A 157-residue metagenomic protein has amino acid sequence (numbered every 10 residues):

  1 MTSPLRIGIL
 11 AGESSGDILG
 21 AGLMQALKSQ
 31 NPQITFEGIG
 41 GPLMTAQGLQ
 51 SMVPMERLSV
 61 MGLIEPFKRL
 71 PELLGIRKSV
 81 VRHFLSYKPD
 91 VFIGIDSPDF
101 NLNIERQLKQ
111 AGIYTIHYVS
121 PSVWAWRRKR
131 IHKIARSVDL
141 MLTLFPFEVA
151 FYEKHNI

Functional and structural regions predicted by a protein language model:
T2: A short, basic/flexible loop-to-alpha-helix module at the beginning of a structural domain
L5-I157: Active-site and donor-binding regions of nucleotide-sugar-utilizing enzymes
